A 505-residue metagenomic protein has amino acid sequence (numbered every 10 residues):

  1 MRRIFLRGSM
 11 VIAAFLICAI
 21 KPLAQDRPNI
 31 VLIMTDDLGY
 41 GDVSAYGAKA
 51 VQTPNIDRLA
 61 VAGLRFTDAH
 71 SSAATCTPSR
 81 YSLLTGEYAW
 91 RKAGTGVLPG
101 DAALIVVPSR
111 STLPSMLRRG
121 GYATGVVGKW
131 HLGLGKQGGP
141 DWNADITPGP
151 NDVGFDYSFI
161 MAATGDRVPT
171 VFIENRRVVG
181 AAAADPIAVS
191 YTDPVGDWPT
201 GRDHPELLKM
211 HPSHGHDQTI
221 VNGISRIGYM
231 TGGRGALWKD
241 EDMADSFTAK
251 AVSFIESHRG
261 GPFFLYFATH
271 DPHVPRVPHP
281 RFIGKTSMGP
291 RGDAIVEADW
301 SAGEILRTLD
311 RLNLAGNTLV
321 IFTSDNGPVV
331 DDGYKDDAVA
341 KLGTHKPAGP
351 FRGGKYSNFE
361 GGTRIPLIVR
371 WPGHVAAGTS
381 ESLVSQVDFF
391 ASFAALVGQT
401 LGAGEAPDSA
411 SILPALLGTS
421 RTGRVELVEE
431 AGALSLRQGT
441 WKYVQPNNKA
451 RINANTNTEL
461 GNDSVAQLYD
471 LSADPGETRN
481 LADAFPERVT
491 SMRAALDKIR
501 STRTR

Functional and structural regions predicted by a protein language model:
M1-L6: N-terminal secretory signal peptides that target proteins for export/translocation
S9-A19: Bacterial N-terminal signal peptides
I20-Q467, P475-T504: Formylglycine-dependent sulfatase
